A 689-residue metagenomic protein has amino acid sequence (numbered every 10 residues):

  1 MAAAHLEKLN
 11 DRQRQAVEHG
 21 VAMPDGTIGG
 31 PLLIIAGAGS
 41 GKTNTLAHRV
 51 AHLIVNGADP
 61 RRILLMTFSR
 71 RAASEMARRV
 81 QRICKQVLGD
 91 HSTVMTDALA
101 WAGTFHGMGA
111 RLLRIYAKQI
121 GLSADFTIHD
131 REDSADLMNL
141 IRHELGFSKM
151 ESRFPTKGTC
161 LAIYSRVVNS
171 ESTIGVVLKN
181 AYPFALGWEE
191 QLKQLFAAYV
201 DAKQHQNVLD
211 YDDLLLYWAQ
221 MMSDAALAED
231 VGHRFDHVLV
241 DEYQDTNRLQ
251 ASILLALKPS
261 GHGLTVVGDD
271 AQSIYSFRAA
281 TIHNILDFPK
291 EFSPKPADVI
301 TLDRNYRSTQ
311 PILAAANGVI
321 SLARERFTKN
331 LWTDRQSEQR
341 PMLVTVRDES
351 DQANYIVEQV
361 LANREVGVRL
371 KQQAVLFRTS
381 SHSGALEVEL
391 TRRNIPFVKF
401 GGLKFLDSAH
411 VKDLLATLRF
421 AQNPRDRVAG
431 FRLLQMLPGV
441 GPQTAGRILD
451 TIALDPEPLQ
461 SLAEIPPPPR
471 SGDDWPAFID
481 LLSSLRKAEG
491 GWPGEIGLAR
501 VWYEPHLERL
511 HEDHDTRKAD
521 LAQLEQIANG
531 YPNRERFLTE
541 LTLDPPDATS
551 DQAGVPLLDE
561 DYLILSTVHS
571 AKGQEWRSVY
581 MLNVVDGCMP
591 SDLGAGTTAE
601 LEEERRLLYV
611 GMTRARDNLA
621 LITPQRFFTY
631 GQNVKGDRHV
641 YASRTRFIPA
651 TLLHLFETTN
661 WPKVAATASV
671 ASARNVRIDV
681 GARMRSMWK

Functional and structural regions predicted by a protein language model:
M1-A2, T651-K689: Acidic, low-complexity intrinsically disordered tails
A2-A4, A22-S40, A51-R234, H262 (+6 more regions): A basic/glycine-biased coupling hinge at the interface between accessory DNA-binding modules
A2-K8, Q15, P24-D25, L46-A47 (+3 more regions): Conserved RecA-like helicase ATPase core segment that couples NTP binding/hydrolysis to strand translocation
A2-N10, R14-E18, M23-A38, R61 (+6 more regions): Inter-lobe coupling/hinge region of RecA-like P-loop helicase motors
L32-L33, D59-R70, A100-A102, D241 (+6 more regions): Conserved RecA-like ASCE P-loop NTPase motor core of nucleic-acid helicases/translocases
T43: Walker A/P-loop
A181, A185, H237, R369 (+3 more regions): Conserved helicase C-terminal RecA-like lobe
V231-R248, T265: SF2 helicase catalytic motif II
